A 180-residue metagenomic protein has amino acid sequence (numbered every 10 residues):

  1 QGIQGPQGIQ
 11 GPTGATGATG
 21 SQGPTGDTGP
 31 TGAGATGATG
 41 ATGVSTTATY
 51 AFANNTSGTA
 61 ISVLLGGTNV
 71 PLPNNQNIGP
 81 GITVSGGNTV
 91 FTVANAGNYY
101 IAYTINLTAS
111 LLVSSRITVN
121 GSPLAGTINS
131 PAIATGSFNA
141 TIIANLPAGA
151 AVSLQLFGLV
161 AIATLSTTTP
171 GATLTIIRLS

Functional and structural regions predicted by a protein language model:
Q1-T47: Collagenous Gly-X-Y triple-helix motif
D27-S180: Extracellular jelly-roll beta-sandwich "head" domains, especially the C-terminal globular C1q domain
